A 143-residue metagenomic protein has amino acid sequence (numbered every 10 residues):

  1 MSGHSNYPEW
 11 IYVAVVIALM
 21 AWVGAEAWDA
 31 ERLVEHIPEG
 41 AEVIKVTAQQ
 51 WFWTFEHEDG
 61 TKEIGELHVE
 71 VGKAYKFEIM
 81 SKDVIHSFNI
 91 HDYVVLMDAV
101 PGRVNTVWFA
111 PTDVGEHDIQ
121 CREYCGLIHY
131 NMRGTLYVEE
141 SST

Functional and structural regions predicted by a protein language model:
M1-L67, V71, T143: Extracytoplasmic entry segments of secretory-pathway proteins
A41-V43, A74-K76, V104-T106, E116: Intrinsic-disorder/low-complexity, polar/charged segments enriched in Ser/Thr/Lys/Arg/Asp/Glu/Gln
Q49-W51, G72-A74, M80-V84, Y93 (+3 more regions): Solvent-exposed coil/turn segments that connect beta secondary-structure elements in extracytoplasmic/periplasmic
T54-D59, D83-P101, G134: Histidine- and aromatic-enriched segments that form or immediately flank copper-ligand environments
I64-L67, V94-D98, W108: Beta-strand-rich interaction surfaces with strong enrichment in secreted/lumenal proteins
V69-G72, V100-G102: Solvent-exposed, conformationally flexible loop/turn segments
A99-T143: Extracellular/periplasmic metallocenter environments
